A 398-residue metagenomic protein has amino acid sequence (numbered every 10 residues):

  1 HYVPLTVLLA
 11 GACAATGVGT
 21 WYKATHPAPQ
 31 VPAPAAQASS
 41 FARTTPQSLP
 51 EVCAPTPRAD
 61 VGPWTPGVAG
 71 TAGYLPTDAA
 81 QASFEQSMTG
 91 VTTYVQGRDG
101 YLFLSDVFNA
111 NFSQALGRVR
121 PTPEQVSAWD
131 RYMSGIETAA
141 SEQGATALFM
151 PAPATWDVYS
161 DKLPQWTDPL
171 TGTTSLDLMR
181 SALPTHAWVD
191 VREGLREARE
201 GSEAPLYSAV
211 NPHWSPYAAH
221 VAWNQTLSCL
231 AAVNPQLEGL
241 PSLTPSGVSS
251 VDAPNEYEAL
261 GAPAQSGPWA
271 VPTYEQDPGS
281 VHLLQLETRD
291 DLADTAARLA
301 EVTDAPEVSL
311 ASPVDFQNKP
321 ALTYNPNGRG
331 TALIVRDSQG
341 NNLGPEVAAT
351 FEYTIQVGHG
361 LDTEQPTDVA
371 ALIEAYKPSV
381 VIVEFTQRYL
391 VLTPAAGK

Functional and structural regions predicted by a protein language model:
H1-K398: Extracellular glycan-modifying ectodomains
